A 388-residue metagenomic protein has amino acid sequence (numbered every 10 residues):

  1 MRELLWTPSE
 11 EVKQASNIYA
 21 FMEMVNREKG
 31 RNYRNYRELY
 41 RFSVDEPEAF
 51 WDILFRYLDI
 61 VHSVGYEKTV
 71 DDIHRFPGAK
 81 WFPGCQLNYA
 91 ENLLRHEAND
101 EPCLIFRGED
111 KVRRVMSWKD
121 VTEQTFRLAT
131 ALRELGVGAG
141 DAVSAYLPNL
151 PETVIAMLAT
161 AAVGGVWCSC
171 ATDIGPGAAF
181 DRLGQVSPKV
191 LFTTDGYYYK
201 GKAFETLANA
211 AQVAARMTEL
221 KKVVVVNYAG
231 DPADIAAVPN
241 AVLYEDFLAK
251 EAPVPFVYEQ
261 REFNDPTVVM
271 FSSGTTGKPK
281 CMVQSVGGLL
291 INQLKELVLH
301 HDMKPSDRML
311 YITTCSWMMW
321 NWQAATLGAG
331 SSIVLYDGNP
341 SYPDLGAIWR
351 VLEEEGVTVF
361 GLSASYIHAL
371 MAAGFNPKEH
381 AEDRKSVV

Functional and structural regions predicted by a protein language model:
V25-N32, A90-S117, D231-I235: AMP-dependent adenylate-forming
R37-F42, A90, L104-L158, G175-F180 (+2 more regions): Conserved AMP-binding/adenylate-forming core of the ANL superfamily
V44, D52-Y66, P83-I105: A short N-terminal helical cap/helix-turn-helix that marks the beginning of AMP-binding/adenylate-forming
D100-P102, V224-V225, A236-F271, K278 (+3 more regions): Conserved pre-ATP/AMP-binding loop-to-beta segment of ANL
K111, V269-C281, L297: Conserved adenylation A10 loop of the ANL superfamily
A129, A142, P148-P176, V186-L191 (+4 more regions): A short helix-loop-beta submotif of the ANL/AMP-binding
A145, T267, G288, Q293 (+1 more regions): Conserved AMP-binding loop of ANL adenylate-forming enzymes
P176, L183-N240, A329, G338-V388: Conserved adenylate-forming
